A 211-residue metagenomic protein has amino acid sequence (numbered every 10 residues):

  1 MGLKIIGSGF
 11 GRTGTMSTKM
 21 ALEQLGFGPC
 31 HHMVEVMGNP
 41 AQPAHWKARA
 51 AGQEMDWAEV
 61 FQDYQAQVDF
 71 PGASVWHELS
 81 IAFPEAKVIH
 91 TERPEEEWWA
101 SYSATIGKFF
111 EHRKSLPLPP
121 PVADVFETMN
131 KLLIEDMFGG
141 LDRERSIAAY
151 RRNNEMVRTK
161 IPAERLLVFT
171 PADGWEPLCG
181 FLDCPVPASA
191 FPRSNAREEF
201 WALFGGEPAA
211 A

Functional and structural regions predicted by a protein language model:
M1-Q62: PAPS-dependent sulfotransferase catalytic core
G7-G9, P29-H32, V68-D69, K87-E92 (+1 more regions): A structural signal for short, well-ordered beta-strand segments and their strand-loop junctions that often border
S17, V75-E78, P177-G180: Phosphate- and divalent-cation-binding pockets in alpha/beta enzyme and binding domains that engage nucleotide-derived
E23, F27-G28, E35, H77-R145 (+1 more regions): PAPS-dependent sulfotransferase catalytic domain
V34-A44, I89-W99, L116-L118, R152-A211: The conserved 3'-phosphoadenosine-5'-phosphosulfate
P43-D56, S103-P120, I134-F138, F200-A211: Ligand-binding grooves and catalytic loops that recognize ribose/phosphate and carbohydrate rings, and esterified lipid
A50-F61, S74, K114-V168: PAPS-dependent sulfotransferase catalytic domain
D56-S74, E78, A82: Hydrophobic/aromatic-rich structural module bridging two neighboring secondary-structure elements via a short loop
